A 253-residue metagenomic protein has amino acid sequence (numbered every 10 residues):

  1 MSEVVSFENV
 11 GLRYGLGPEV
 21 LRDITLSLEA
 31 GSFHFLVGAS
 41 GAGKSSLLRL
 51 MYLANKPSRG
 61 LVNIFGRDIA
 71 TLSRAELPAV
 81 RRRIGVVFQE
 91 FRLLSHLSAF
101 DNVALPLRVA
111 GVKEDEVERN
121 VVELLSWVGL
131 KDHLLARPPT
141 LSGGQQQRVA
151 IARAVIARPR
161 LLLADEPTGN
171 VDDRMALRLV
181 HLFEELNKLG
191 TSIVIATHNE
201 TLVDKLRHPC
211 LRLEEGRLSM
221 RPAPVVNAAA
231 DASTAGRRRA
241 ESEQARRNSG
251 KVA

Functional and structural regions predicted by a protein language model:
M1-V4, L12-D23, S73: A short, flexible loop at the N-terminus of ABC-type nucleotide-binding domains that lies
Y52: Helix-to-loop junction immediately C-terminal to a conserved catalytic motif
G60-D68: Conserved ABC transporter NBD signature motif
L97-L105: Short coil-to-helix segment of the ABC ATPase nucleotide-binding domain corresponding to the Q-loop/switch region
R137-L141, Q145-Q147: Conserved ABC ATPase signature
I156-R160: A short, proline-enriched helix->beta-strand linker immediately N-terminal to the Walker B motif in ABC-type P-loop
L162-D165: Catalytic Walker B motif of ABC-type/P-loop ATPase nucleotide-binding domains
